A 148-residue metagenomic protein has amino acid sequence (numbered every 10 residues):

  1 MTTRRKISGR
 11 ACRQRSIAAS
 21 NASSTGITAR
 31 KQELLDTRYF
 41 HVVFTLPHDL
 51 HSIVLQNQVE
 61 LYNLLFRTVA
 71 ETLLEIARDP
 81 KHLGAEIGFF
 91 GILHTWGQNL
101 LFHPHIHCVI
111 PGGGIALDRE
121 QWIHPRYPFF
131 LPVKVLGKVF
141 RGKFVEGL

Functional and structural regions predicted by a protein language model:
M1-L148: Beta->alpha loop/short-helix hinge microenvironment recognizer with preference for catalytic Tyr/His contexts
